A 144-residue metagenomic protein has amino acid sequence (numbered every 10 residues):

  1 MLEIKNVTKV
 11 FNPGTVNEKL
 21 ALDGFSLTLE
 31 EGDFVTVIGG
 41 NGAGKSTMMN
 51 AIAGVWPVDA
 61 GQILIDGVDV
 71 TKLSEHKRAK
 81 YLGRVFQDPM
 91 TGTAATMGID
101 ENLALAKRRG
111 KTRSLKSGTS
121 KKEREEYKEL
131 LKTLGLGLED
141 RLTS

Functional and structural regions predicted by a protein language model:
M1-I4, K9-G24, T36, S74: A short, flexible loop at the N-terminus of ABC-type nucleotide-binding domains that lies
T15, K19, P57, D69-G83 (+2 more regions): ABC ATPase NBD coupling module
I38-G40: The feature captures the beta-strand-to-loop junction immediately N-terminal to the Walker
A53: Helix-to-loop junction immediately C-terminal to a conserved catalytic motif
G61-D69: Conserved ABC transporter NBD signature motif
T96-T112: Q-loop/switch helix immediately C-terminal to the Walker
G118-D140: Conserved ABC ATPase "signature" region
